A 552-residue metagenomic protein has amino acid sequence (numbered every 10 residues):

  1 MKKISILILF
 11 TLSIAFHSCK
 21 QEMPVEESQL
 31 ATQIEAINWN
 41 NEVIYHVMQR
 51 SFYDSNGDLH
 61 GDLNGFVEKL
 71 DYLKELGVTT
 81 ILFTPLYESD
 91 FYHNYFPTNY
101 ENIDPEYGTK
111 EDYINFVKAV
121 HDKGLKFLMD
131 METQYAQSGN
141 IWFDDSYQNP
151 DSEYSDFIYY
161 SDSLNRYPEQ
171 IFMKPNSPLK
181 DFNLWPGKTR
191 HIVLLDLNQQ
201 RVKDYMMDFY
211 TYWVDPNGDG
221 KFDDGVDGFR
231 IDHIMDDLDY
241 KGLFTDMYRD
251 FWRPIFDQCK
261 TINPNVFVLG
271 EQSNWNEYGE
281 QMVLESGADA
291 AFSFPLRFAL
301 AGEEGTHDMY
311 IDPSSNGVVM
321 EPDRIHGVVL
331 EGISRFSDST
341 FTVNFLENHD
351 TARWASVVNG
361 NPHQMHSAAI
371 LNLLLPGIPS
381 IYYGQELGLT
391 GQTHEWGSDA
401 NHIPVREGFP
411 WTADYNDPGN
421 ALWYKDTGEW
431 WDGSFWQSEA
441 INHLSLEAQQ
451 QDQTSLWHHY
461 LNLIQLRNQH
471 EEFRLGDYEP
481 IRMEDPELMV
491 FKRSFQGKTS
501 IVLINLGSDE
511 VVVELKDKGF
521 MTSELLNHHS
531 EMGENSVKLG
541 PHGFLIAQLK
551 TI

Functional and structural regions predicted by a protein language model:
H17-S18: C-terminal motif of bacterial Sec signal peptides marking the signal peptidase cleavage site
Q29-V43, M48-G61, V67-T80, L86-D223 (+2 more regions): Substrate-binding/active-site clefts of carbohydrate-active enzymes
Q137-Y147, L269-G305, T390-H402: Substrate-binding cleft/loops of secretory-pathway carbohydrate-active enzymes
G139-I192, M309-S334, H402-Q437: Core domains of carbohydrate- and sulfate-ester-processing enzymes
L195-Q272: Active-site neighborhood of glycoside hydrolase catalytic domains
N274, M320, R324-G327, E331 (+5 more regions): Loop/helix patches that line or flank the sugar-binding groove of alpha-linked glycan CAZymes
L506-K518: Surface-exposed beta-strand/loop patches in extracellular or lumenal glycoproteins
E534-I552: C-terminal beta-strand-rich structural cap/linker in extracellular carbohydrate-active enzymes
